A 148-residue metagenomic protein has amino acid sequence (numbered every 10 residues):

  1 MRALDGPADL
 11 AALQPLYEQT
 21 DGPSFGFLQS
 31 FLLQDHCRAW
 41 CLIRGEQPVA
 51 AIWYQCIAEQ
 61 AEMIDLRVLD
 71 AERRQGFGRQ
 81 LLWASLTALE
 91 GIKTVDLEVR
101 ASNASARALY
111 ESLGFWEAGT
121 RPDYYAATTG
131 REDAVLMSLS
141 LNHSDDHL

Functional and structural regions predicted by a protein language model:
A3-R73, R79-A84, A88, D123 (+1 more regions): Acetyl-CoA-dependent GNAT
C37, E132-L136: Short hydrophobic/aromatic beta-strand or adjacent loop that forms the aromatic wall/cage of a ligand/substrate-binding
Q60, T94-D96, L136: Structural preference for beta-strand elements that scaffold enzyme active sites
L69-W83, R100-A108, S112-L113: Conserved glycine-rich acetyl-CoA-binding loop
L89-A101: Conserved GNAT acetyl-CoA-binding A-motif
D96-E98, W116-D133: Conserved catalytic-core motifs of GNAT/GCN5-like acyltransferases
